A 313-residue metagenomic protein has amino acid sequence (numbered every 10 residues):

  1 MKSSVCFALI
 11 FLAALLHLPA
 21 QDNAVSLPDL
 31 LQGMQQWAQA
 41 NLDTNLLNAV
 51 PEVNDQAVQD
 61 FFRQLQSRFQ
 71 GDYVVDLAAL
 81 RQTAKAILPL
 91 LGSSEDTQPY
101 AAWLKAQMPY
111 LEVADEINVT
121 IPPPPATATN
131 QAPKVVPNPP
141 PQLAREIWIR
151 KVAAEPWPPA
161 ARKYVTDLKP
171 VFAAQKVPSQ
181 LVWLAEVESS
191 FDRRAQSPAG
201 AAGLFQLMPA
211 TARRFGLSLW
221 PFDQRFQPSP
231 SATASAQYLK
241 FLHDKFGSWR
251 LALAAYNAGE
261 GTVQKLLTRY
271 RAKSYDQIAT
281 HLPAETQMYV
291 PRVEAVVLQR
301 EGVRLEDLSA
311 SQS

Functional and structural regions predicted by a protein language model:
K2-E186, K273-S274, T280-H281, E294-S313: Cell-wall glycan-active module
W148-P159, L168-V171, D192-A201, L217-P228 (+3 more regions): Second-shell loop/turn segments in exported
R162, S229-T233, Q287: Non-membrane alpha-helical structural segments and their capping/turn regions in soluble enzymes
K176-R194, S235, A252-N257: Short, functionally critical alpha-helical segments immediately adjacent to catalytic or ligand/cofactor-binding
S189-D192, T211-R214, G259-V263, R300: Solvent-exposed loop/turn segments at secondary-structure junctions within structured extracellular/periplasmic domains
A199-P221, A232-L239, K265, V290: Substrate-binding/active-site groove segments that recognize and process beta-1,4-linked N-acetyl-hexosamine
L239-T268: Catalytic and binding regions of secreted/periplasmic enzymes and modules that target cell-wall glycans
A284-V293: Short, flexible loop segments at boundaries between secondary-structure elements
